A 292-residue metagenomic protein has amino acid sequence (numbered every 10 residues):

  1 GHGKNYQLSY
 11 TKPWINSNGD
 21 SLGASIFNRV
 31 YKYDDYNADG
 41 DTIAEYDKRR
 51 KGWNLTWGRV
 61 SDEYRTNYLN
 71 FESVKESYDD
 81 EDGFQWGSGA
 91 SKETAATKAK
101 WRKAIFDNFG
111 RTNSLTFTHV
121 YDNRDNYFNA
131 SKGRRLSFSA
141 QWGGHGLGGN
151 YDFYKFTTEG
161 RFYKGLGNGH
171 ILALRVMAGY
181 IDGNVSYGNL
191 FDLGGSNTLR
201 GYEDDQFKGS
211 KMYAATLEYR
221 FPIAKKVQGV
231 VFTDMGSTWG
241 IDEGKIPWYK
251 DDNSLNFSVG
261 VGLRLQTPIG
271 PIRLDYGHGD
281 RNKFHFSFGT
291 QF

Functional and structural regions predicted by a protein language model:
G1, A24-V30, L69-K75, R134-W142 (+5 more regions): Transmembrane beta-barrel strands of outer-membrane/channel proteins
G1-T116, L193, Q206-S210, P271 (+2 more regions): Gram-negative/organellar outer-membrane beta-barrel architecture
L8-K12, L55-R59, F117-Y121, A140 (+6 more regions): Residues on the lipid-exposed face of transmembrane beta-strands in outer-membrane beta-barrel proteins
I15-S17, V60-Y64, R124, G165-G169 (+3 more regions): Outer-membrane beta-barrel channels and translocator barrels
D35-Y36, V185-G188, D242-G244, H285: Short conserved micro-motifs at the rims of enzyme active sites and ligand-binding pockets
G87, K92-M235, W239: C-terminal outer-membrane beta-barrel translocator/porin domains of Gram-negative envelope proteins and their
K211-Y213, K225-G229, L255-V259, T267-I272 (+1 more regions): A short pocket-lining beta-strand/turn micro-motif at the edge of beta-sheets
D234-S254, D280, F292: C-terminal beta-signal and adjacent terminal beta-strands/loops of Gram-negative outer-membrane beta-barrel proteins
